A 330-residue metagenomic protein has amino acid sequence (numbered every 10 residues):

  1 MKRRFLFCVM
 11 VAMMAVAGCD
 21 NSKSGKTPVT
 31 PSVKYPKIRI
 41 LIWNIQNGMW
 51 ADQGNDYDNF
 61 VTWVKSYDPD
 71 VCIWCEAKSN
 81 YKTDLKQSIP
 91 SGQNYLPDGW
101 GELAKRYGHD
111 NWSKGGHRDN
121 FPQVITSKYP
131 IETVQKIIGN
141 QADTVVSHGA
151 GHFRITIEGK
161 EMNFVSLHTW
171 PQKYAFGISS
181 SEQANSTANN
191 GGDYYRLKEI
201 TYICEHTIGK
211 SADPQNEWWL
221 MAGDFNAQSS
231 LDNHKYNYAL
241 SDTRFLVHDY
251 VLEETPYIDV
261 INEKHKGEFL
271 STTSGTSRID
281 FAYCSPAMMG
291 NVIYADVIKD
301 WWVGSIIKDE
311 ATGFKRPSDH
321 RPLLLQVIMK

Functional and structural regions predicted by a protein language model:
K2-F7, A15-R106, H117-N120, D319 (+1 more regions): N-terminal, active-site-proximal structural segment of metallo-dependent hydrolase catalytic domains
K37-M49, Q135-I137, E161-P171, I178 (+1 more regions): Active-site-proximal beta-strand elements of phosphoester/diester hydrolases
I38-I45, W63-S91, T126, F153 (+5 more regions): Active-site beta-strand/loop signature of hydrolases that rely on acidic residues for catalysis
M49-W50, S79-T83, R118-P122, Q172-A175 (+3 more regions): Active-site environment of divalent metal-dependent phosphoester hydrolases
N55, N59-W63, Y95-E102, F121 (+7 more regions): Extracytoplasmic/secreted proteins, especially bacterial periplasmic and envelope-associated proteins
C75-Q172: Structured beta-strand-rich core segments of catalytic domains in phosphoester-bond hydrolases
K136, G209-L220, N226-K330: Metal-dependent phosphoester-hydrolase catalytic domains
T169-Y202, N226-F245: Active-site-proximal segments of metal-dependent phosphoesterases and phosphodiesterases across multiple
